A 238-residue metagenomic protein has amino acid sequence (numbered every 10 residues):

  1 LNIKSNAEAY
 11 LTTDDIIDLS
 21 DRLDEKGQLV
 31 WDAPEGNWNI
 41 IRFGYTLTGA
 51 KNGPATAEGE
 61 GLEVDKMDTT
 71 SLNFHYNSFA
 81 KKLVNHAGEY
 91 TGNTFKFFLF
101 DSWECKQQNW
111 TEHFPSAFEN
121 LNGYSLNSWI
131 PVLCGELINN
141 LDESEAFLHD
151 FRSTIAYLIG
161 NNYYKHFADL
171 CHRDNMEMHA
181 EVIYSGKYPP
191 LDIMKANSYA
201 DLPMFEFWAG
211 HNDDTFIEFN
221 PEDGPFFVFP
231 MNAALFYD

Functional and structural regions predicted by a protein language model:
L1-H149, A156-Y163: Mature extracytoplasmic enzyme cores
A87, I193-S198, P230-Y237: Acidic (Asp/Glu)-rich catalytic clusters
G92-K96, H172-M178, Y199-D201, D238: Short, well-ordered coil/turn segments that N-cap beta-strands
L99-S102, I155-P189: Aromatic-lined carbohydrate-recognition surfaces of secreted/lumenal glycan-active proteins
S102-E112, H179-D214: Substrate-binding cleft/loops of secretory-pathway carbohydrate-active enzymes
G186-M194, P221-N232: Alpha-helical scaffolding within the catalytic cores of extracellular/periplasmic polymer-degrading hydrolases
